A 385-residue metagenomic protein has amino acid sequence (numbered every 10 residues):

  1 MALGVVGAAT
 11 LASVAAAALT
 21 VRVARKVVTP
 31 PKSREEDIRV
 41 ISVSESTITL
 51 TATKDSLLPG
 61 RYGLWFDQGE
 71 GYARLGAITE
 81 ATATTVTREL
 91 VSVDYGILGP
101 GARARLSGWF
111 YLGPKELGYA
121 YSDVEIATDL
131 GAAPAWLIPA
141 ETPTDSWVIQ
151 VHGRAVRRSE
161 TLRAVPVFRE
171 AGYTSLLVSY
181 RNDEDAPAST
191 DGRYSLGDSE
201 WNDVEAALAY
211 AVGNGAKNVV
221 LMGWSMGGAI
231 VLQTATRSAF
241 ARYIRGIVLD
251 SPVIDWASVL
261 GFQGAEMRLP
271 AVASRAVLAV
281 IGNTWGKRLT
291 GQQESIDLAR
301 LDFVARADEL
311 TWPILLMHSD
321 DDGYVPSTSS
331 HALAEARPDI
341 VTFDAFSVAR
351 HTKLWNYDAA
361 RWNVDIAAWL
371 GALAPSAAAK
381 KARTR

Functional and structural regions predicted by a protein language model:
M1-G118: N-terminal targeting or regulatory segments adjacent to alpha/beta-hydrolase or S9 domains
D129-P187: Short, surface-exposed "cap/lid" segments of acyl-processing enzymes
R193-N214, V220: Alpha/beta-hydrolase active-site loop
R237-I296: Hydrolase active-site cap/lid region
E309-T311, L316-H318, D322: Short beta-strand/loop motif that positions the catalytic acidic residue of the alpha/beta-hydrolase fold
D320-V325, T352-K353: Acidic catalytic loop of the alpha/beta-hydrolase fold
P326-E335: Short alpha-helix in the alpha/beta-hydrolase fold that links the catalytic acid
A349-N363: Catalytic histidine-centered segment of alpha/beta-hydrolase-like enzymes
